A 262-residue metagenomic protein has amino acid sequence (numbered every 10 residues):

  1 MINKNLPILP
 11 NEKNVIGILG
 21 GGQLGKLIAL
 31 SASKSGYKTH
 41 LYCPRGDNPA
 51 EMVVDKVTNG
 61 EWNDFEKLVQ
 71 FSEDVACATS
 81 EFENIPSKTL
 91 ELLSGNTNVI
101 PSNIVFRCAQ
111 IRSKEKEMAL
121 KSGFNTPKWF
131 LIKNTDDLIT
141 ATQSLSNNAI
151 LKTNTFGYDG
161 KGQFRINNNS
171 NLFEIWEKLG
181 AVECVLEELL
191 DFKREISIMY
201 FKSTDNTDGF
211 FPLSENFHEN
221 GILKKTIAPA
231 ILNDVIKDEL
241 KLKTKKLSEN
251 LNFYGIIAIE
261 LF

Functional and structural regions predicted by a protein language model:
M1-Q110, D136: ATP-binding N-terminal substructure of ATP-dependent carboxylate-amine bond-forming enzymes
H40, T79, V99-P101, P127 (+3 more regions): Structural detector of well-ordered beta-strand residues that form the stable sheet scaffold of enzyme domains
K56-G60, E117-L120, L145-N147, N167-N169 (+1 more regions): Short, hinge-like loop/turn segments at secondary-structure boundaries
Q70-F71, M118, A141-S144, I175-K178: CheY-like receiver
E83-I85, T155-F156, F201: Short glycine-rich anion-binding loops that position phosphate/pyrophosphate groups of nucleotides and phosphorylated
N96, S102-F164: A conserved helix-loop-beta module that forms one wall/lid of the active-site cleft in ATP-utilizing catalytic domains
G162, I166-F262: Internal nucleotide-binding/catalytic subdomain
